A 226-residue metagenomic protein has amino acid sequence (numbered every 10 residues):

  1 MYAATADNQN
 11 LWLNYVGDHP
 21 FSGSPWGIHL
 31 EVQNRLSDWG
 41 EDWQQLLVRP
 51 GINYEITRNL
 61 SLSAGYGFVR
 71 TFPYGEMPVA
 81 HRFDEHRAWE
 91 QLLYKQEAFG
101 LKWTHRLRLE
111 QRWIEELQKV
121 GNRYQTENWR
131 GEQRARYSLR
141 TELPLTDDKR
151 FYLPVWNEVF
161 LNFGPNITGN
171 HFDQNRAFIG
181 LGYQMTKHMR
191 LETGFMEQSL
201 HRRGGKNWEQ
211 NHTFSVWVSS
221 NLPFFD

Functional and structural regions predicted by a protein language model:
Y2, N34-D38, G75-V79, N122-N128 (+2 more regions): Extracellular loop and loop/strand-boundary signature of outer-membrane beta-barrel proteins
Y2-G65, V69-P73: Start-of-domain marker
D7-L13, Q44-L46, D84-A88, W129-A135 (+2 more regions): Residues that define the transmembrane beta-barrel architecture of outer-membrane proteins
Y15-H19, P50-Y54, E90-Y94, L109 (+3 more regions): Residues on the lipid-exposed face of transmembrane beta-strands in outer-membrane beta-barrel proteins
H19-F21, V32-D38, Y66-F72, Q96 (+4 more regions): Transmembrane beta-strands of outer-membrane beta-barrel pores
S24-L30, N59-A64, F99-W103, D147-Y152 (+2 more regions): Repeated loop/turn-to-beta-strand initiation elements of outer-membrane beta-barrel proteins
R106-E192, M196-S199: Outer-membrane beta-barrel transmembrane domain signature
G180-D226: Long hydrophobic alpha-helical segments typical of transmembrane helices together with their membrane-interfacial
